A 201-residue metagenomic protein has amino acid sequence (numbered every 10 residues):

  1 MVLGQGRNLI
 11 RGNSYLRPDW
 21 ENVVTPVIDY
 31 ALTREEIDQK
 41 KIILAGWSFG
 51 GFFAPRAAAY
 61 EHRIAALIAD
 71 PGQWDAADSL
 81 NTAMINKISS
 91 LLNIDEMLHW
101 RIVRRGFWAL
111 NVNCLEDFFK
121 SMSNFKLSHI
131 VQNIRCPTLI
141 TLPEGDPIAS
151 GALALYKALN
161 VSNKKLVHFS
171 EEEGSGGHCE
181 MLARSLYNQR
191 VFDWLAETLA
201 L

Functional and structural regions predicted by a protein language model:
S14-I37, R56: Alpha/beta-hydrolase active-site loop
E36-S48: Alpha/beta-hydrolase fold nucleophile elbow
A45, G51-H62, L67-A69: Short glycine-enriched nucleophile-adjacent loop and the immediately C-terminal alpha-helix near the catalytic center
M84-I130: Mobile cap/lid helix-loop segments that gate and shape the active-site cleft of serine hydrolases
I134-R135, I140-L142: Short beta-strand/loop motif that positions the catalytic acidic residue of the alpha/beta-hydrolase fold
D146-A152: Conserved alpha/beta-hydrolase "acid-adjacent" motif
L159-G177: Catalytic histidine neighborhood in serine/cysteine hydrolases with alpha/beta-hydrolase-type architecture
E180-L201: Catalytic active-site module of serine/aspartate enzymes centered on a nucleophile-bearing elbow/loop
